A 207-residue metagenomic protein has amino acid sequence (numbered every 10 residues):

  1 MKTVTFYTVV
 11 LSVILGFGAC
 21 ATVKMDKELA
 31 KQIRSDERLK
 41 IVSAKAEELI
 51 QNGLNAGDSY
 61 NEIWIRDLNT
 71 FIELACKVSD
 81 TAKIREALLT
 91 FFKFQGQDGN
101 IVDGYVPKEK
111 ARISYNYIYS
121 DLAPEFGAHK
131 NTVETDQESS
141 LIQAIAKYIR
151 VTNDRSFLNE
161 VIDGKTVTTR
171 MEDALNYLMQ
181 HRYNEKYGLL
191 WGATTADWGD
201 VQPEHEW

Functional and structural regions predicted by a protein language model:
M1-T8: Bacterial N-terminal signal peptides that target proteins for export
T8-G16: Bacterial N-terminal signal peptides
C20-R66, A82-E86, T90, D98-Y105: Low-complexity, Ser/Thr/Pro/Gly-enriched N-terminal "stalk/linker" regions
K24-L39, C76-L88, I149-E172, R182-Y183: Structural helix-adjacent loops and short alpha-helical linkers that scaffold large soluble proteins
N52-N61, L68, K108-S140, A146-R150 (+2 more regions): The feature captures the catalytic groove of carbohydrate-active enzymes
I63-K77, T81-L89, T135-A146: Well-ordered alpha-helical segments within folded domains of soluble proteins
S79-A82, Q95-V102, R112, Y148 (+1 more regions): Amphipathic alpha-helical interaction segments
L89-G96, N176-Q180: HEAT/HEAT-like alpha-solenoid repeats
